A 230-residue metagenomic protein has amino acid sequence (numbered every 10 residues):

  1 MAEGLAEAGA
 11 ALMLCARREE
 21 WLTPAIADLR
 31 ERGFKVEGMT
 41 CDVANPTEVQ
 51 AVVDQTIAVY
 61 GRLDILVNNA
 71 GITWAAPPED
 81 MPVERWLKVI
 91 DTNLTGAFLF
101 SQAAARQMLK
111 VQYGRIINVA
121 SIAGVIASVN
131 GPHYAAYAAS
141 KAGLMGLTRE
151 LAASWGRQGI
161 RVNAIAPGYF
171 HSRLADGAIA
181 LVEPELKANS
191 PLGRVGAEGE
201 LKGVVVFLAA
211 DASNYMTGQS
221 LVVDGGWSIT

Functional and structural regions predicted by a protein language model:
M1-M13: Canonical Rossmann dinucleotide-binding motif of NAD(H)/NADP(H)-dependent dehydrogenases/reductases, specifically
E19, T40-V52, V83, G199-E200: The beta1-alpha1 cofactor-binding region of Rossmann-like NAD(H)/NADP(H)-dependent oxidoreductases
P77-P78, R85-I90, I116, A175 (+1 more regions): Substrate-binding pocket helix/loop in short-chain dehydrogenase/reductase
S101, Y137-S140, T148: Active-site helix of classical SDR
S121: Residue(s) in the substrate-gating loop at a strand-loop-helix junction that position the organic substrate next
I126, V206, T217-T230: Short C-terminal tail/terminal secondary-structure segment of NAD(P)H-dependent dehydrogenase/reductase domains
G156, R161, M216-G218: Short, small/polar-rich loop/turn modules that mediate ligand/substrate recognition or access, typified
